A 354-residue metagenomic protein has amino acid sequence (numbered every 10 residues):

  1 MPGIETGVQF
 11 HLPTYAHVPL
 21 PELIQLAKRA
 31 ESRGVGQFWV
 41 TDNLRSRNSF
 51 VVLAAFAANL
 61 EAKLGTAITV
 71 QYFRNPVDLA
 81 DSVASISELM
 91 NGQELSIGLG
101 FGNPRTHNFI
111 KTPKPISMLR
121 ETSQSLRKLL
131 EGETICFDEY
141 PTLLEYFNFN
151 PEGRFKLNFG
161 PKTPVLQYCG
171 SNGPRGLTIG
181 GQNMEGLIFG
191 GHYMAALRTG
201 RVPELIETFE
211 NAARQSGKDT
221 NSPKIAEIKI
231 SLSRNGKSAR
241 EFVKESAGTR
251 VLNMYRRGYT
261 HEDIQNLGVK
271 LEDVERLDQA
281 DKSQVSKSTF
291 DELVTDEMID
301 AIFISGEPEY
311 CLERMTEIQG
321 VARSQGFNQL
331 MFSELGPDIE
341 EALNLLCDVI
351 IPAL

Functional and structural regions predicted by a protein language model:
M1-T66, V165: N-terminal beta1-alpha1-beta2 module of alpha/beta enzyme domains
T6-T14, F38-V40, L64-A67, L95-L99 (+4 more regions): Hydrophobic faces of well-ordered beta-strands that scaffold small-molecule active sites in alpha/beta enzyme cores
V8-L20, I68-P76, P161-N172, I230-S231 (+1 more regions): Active-site mouth loops of central-metabolism enzymes
V18-R29, S82, G170-I179, E309-G320: Short, acidic/polar
E31, L53-E61, V83-L95, G181-Q182 (+2 more regions): Acidic (Asp/Glu)-rich catalytic clusters
G34, F56, I86, L126 (+5 more regions): Conserved, mostly hydrophobic/aromatic
Q37-N59, V70, G191-L197, M331-E340: Glycine-rich, proline-tolerant flexible connector loops at the mouths of alpha/beta enzymes
T112-L157, G200-S324: An alpha-helical appendage that flanks or caps ligand/catalytic pockets
